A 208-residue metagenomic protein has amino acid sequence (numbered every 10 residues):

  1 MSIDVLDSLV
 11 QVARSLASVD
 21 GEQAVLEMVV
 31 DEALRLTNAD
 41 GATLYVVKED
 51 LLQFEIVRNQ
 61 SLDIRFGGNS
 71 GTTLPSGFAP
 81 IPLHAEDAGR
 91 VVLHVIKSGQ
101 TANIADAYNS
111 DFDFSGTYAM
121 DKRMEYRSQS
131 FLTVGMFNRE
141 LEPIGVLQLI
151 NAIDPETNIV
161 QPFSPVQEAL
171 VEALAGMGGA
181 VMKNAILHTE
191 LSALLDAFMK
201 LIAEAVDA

Functional and structural regions predicted by a protein language model:
M1, R127, E142-I144, I150-L174 (+1 more regions): Regulatory loop-to-helix N-cap segments in sensory/regulatory domains that couple ligand/signal detection
M1-M28, E32-L36, I56-R58, L187-L201: Signal-transmission linkers at sensory-effector interfaces
A13-S18, V29-N38, T43-V46, I56 (+4 more regions): Short regulatory alpha-helical segment in sensory/regulatory domains of signaling proteins that mediates
T43-D87, Q100, N109-S110, L147: GAF sensory/regulatory domain recognition with acknowledged cross-activation on helical regulatory dimers
A88-L93, Q100-T101, A105-S130, A152-Q161: Signal-transducing coupling segments at domain and membrane junctions
S98-T101, V146, A169-T189, A205: Signal-transmission/dimerization alpha-helices at domain junctions
Q129-G145: A short, aliphatic-rich beta-strand micro-motif
K200-A208: Active-site flanking loop/helix segments enriched in acidic
